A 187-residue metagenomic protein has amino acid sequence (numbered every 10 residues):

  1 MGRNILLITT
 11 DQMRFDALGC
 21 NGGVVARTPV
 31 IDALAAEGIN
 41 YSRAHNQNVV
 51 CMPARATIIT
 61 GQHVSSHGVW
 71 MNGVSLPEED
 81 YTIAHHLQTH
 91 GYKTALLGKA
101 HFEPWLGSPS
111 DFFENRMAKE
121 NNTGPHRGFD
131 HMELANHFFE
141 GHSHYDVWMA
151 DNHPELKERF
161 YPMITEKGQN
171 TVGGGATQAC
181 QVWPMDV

Functional and structural regions predicted by a protein language model:
M1-V187: Formylglycine-dependent sulfatase
